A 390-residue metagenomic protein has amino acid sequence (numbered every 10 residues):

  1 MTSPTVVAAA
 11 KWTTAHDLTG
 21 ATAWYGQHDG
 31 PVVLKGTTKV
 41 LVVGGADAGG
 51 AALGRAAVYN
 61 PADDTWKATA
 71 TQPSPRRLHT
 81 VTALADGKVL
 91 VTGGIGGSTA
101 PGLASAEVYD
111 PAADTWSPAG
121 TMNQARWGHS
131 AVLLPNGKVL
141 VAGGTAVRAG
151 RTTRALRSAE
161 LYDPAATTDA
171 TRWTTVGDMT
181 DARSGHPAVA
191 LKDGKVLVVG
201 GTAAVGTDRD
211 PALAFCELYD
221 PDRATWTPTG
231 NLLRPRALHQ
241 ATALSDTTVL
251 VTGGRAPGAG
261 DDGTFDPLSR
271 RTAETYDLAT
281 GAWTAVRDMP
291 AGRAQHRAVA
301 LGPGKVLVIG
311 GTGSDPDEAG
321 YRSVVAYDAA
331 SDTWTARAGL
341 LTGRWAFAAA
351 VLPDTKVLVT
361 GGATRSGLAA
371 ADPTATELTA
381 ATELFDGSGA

Functional and structural regions predicted by a protein language model:
T2-A390: Kelch-like beta-propeller repeat domains
